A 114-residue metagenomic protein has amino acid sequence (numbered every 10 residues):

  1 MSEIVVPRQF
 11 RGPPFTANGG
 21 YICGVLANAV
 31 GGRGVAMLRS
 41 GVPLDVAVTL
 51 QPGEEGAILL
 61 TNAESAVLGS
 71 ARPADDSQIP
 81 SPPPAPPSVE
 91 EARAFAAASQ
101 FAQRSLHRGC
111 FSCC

Functional and structural regions predicted by a protein language model:
M1-E3, A63-S65, R72-C114: Non-catalytic linker/capping segments at the edges of enzyme domains
S2, Q9, P13-V35: Active-site helix/loop of acyl-thioester processing domains in fatty-acid/polyketide metabolism, spanning hotdog-fold
A17-G20, T49-Q51, P82-A85: Surface-exposed beta-strand edges and their flanking turn/coil or helix-capping segments
Y21-C23, Q51-G53, D75-S77: General N-terminal targeting signals
V30-G41, G109-C114: Generic hydrophobic segment detector
G34-S70: Hydrophobic beta-sheet segments that form the core/acyl-binding groove of ACP/CoA-dependent acyl-chain-processing
